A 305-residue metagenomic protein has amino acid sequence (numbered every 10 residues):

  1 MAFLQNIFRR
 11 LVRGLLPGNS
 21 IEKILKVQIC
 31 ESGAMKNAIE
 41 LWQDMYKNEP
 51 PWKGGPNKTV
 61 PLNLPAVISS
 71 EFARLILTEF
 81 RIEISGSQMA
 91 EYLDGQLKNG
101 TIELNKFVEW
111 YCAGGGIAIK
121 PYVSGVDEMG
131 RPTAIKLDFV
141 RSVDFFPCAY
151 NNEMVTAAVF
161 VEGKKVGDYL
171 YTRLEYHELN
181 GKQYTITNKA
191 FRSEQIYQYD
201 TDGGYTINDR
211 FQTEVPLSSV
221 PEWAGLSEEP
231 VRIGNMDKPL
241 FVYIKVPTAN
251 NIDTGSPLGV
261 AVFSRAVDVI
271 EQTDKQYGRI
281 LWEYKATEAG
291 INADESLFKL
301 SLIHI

Functional and structural regions predicted by a protein language model:
M1-Y150: Extended, helix-rich architectural segments
V12, L16, E31, W52-K53 (+15 more regions): Intrinsically disordered, low-complexity segments enriched in small/polar residues
P17, I21, K36, N57-K58 (+9 more regions): Polar low-complexity intrinsically disordered regions enriched in Ser/Thr and small residues
E40, L75, V159-F160, E288-I291 (+1 more regions): Short stretches within intrinsically disordered, low-complexity N-terminal or propeptide regions
L97-G100, V108-Y111, Y277-Y284, H304: Hydrophobic, Leu/Ile/Phe/Ala-enriched alpha-helical segments that form helix-helix packing faces
A118-P247: Extended, regular secondary-structure scaffolds
D209, T213-I303: Extended, charged amphipathic alpha-helical segments
